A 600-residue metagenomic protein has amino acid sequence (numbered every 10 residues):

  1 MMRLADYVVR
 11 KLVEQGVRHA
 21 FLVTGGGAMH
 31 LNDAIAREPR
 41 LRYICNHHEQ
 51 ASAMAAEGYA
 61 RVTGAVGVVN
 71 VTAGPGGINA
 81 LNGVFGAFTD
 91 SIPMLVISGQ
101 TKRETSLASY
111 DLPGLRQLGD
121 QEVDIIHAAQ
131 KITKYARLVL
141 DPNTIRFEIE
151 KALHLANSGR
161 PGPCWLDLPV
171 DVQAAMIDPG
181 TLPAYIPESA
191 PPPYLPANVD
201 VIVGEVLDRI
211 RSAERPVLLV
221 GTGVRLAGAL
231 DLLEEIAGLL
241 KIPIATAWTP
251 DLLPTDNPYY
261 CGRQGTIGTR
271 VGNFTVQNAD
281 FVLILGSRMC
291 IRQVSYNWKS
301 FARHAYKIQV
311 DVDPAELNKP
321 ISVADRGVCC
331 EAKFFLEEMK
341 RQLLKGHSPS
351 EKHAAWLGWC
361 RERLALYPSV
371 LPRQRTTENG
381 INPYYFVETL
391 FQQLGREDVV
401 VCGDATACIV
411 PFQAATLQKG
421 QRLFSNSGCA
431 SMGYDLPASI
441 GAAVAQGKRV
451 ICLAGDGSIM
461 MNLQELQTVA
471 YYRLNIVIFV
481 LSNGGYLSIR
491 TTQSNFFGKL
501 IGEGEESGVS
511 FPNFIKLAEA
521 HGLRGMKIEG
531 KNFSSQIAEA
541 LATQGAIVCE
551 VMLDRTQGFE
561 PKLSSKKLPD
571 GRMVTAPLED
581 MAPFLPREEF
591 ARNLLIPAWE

Functional and structural regions predicted by a protein language model:
M1-L344, E351, R396, N475-I478 (+2 more regions): N-terminal alpha/beta PP-like core and its mobile active-site loop of ThDP/TPP-dependent enzymes
A5-V9, V13-Q15, V23-G26, L31-E38 (+2 more regions): Active-site diphosphate/adenylate-binding microenvironment
V23-G25, Y43-M54, V69-G76, L140-D141 (+5 more regions): Active-site nucleophile and cofactor-binding loops and adjacent substrate-binding regions of central metabolic enzymes
I97, L107-D120, I267, N273 (+4 more regions): Thiamine diphosphate
P161-W165, G346-R363, V548: Flexible, glycine/charged-enriched surface loops at secondary-structure junctions
L218, I244, L390, C402 (+2 more regions): Conserved hydrophobic/aromatic pocket- or pore-lining residues that grip, position, or stack substrates in active sites
T222-G223, S287-R288, A405, G455-S458 (+1 more regions): Active-site metal-binding loops of divalent metal-dependent hydrolases
L285, V310-V312, G403, G455-D456 (+2 more regions): Active-site flanking residues adjacent to catalytic metal/cofactor-binding acidic residues
